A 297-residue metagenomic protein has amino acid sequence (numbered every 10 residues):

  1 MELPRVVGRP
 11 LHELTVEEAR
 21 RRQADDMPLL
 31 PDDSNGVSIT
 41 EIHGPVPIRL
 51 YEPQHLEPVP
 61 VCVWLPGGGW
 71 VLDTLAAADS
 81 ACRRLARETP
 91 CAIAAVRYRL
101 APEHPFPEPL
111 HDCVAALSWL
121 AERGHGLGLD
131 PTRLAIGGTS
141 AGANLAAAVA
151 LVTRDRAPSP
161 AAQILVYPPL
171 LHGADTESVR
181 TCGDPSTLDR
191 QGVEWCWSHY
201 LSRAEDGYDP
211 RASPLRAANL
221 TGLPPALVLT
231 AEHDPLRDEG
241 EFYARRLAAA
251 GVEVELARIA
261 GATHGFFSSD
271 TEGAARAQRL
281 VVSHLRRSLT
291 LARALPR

Functional and structural regions predicted by a protein language model:
M1-L50, E272, R286-R297: A glycine/proline-hinged amphipathic helix-loop "lid/cap" segment that gates access to hydrophobic ligand pockets
P58-G68: Short beta-strand element of the alpha/beta-hydrolase
A76-V96: Short amphipathic alpha-helix adjacent to the substrate-entry channel of hydrolases
A121-I136: Gly/Ser-rich "nucleophile elbow"/oxyanion-hole loop immediately N-terminal to the catalytic nucleophile in hydrolases
G138, G142, A146: Gly/Ala-rich beta-loop-alpha elbow adjacent to hydrolase catalytic centers
L151-E205: Hydrolase active-site cap/lid region
V228-T230: Short beta-strand/loop motif that positions the catalytic acidic residue of the alpha/beta-hydrolase fold
A262-G273: Catalytic histidine-centered segment of alpha/beta-hydrolase-like enzymes
